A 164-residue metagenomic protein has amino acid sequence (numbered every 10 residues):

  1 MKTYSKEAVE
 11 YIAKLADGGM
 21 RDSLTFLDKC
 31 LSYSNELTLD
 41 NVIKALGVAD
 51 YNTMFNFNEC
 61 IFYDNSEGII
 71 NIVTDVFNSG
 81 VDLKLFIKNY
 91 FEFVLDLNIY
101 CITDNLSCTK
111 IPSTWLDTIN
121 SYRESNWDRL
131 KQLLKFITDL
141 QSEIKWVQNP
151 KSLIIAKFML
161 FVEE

Functional and structural regions predicted by a protein language model:
M1-E164: Extended, largely alpha-helical regulatory/partner-binding modules appended to the mid-to-C-terminal parts
